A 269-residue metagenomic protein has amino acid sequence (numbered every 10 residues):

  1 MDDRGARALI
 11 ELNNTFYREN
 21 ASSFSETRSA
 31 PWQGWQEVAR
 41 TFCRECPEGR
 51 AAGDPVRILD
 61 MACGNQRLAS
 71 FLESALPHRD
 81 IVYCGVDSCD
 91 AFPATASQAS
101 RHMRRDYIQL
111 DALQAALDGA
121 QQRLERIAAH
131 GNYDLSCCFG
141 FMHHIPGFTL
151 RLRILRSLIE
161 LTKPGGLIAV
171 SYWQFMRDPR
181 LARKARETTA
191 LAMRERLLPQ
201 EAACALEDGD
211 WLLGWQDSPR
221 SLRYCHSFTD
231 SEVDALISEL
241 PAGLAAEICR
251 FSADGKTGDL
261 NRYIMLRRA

Functional and structural regions predicted by a protein language model:
M1-L59, G64-R126, T149, L167-A269: Class I (Rossmann-like) S-adenosyl-L-methionine-dependent methyltransferase catalytic domain, capturing the SAM-binding
P55, N132-Y133: Local beta-strand N-terminus motif with an aromatic residue
E125-A128, E160: Structural motif
C137: A conserved beta-strand element that flanks and buttresses the S-adenosyl-L-methionine
G140-H144: Short catalytic micro-motifs in class I SAM-dependent methyltransferases
L152-P164: A short glycine-rich, Lys/Arg-flanked "PGG" loop and its adjoining helix->strand segment in the class I
